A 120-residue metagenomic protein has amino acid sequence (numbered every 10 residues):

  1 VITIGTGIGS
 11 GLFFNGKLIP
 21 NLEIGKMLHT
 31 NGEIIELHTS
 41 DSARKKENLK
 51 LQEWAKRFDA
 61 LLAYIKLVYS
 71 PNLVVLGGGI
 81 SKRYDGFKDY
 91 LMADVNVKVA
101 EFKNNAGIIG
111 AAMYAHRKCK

Functional and structural regions predicted by a protein language model:
T3-I4, L12-K120: ATP-binding/phosphotransfer module of carbohydrate and carboxylate kinases, centering on a glycine-rich
G9: Histidine-centered metal-chelating micro-motifs
